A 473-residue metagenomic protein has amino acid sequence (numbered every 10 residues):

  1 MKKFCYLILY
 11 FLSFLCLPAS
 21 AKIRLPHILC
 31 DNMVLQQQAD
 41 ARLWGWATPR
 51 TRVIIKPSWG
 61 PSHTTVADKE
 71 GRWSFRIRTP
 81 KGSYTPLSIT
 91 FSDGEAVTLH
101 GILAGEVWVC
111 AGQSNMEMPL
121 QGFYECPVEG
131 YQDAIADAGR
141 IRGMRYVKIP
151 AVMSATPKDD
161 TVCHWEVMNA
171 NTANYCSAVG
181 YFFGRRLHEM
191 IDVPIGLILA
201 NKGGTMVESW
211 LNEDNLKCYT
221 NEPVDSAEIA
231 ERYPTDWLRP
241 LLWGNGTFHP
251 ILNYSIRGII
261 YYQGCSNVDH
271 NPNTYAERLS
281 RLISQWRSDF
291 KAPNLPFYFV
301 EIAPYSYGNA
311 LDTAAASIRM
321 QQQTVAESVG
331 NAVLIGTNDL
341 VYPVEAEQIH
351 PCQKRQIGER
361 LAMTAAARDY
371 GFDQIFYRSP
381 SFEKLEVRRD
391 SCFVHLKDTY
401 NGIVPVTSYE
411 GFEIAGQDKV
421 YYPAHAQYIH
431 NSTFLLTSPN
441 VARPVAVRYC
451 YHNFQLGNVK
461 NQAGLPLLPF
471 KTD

Functional and structural regions predicted by a protein language model:
M1-R24: Bacterial Sec-dependent N-terminal signal peptides
K22-D473: Cell-envelope and extracellular/periplasmic
